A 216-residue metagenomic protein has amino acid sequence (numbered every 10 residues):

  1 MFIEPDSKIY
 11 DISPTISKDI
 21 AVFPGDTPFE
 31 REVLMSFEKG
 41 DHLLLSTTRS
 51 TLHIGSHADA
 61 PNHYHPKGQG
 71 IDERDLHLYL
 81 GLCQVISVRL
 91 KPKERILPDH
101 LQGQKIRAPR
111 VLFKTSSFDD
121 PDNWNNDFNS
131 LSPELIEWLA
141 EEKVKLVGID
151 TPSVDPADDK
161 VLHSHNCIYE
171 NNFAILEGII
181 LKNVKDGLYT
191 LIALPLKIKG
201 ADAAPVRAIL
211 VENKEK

Functional and structural regions predicted by a protein language model:
M1-K216: Active-/binding-site microenvironments in catalytic and ligand-binding cores
